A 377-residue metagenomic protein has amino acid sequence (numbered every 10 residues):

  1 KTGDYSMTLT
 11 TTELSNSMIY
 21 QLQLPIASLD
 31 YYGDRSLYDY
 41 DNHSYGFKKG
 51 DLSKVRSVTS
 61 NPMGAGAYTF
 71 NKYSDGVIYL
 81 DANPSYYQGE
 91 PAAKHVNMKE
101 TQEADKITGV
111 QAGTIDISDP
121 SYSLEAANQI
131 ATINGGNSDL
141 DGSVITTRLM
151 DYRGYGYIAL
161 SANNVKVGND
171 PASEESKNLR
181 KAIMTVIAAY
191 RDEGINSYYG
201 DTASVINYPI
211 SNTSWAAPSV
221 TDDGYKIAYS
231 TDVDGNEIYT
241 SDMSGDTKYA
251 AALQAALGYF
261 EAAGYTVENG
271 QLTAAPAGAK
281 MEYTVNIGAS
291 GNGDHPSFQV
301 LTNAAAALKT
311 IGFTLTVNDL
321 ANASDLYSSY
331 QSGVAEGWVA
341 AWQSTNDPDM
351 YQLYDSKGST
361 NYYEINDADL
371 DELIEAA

Functional and structural regions predicted by a protein language model:
K1, K181, T185, A189-E193 (+4 more regions): Extracytoplasmic/peripheral linker and loop segments enriched in polar/acidic and small residues with frequent Thr/Pro
M7, G66-T69, I78, K94-E100 (+2 more regions): Short, well-ordered beta-strand elements
L14, S85, I115, G135 (+8 more regions): Sec-exported extracytoplasmic/periplasmic mature domains
S15, Q23-P91, H95, D105 (+1 more regions): Gly/Pro-rich hinge or "lid" segments in bacterial periplasmic/extracellular proteins
V58, G66, H95-N97, V165-S173 (+5 more regions): Second-shell loop/turn segments in exported
N71-D81, N97-K166, Y190, G194-S197 (+1 more regions): Extracellular/periplasmic solute-recognition and catalytic clefts
V110, I115-P120, A306-S359: Periplasmic binding protein-like
E174-A306: Append "and occasionally in soluble cytosolic enzymes with long acidic Gly/Pro-rich linkers
